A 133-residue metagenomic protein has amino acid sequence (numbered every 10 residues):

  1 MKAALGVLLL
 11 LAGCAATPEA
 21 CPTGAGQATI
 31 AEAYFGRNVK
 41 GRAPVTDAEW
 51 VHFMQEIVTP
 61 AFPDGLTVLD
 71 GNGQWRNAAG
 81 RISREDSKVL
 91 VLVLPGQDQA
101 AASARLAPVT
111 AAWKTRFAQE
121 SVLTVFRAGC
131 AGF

Functional and structural regions predicted by a protein language model:
M1-L5: Bacterial N-terminal signal peptides that target proteins for export
L10-G13: C-terminal motif of bacterial Sec signal peptides marking the signal peptidase cleavage site
A15-T17: Bacterial signal peptide processing site
A20-A28: Glycine-rich, aromatic-bearing surface loops/beta-hairpins
A28-D47, L90: Terminal, regulation- and interaction-focused segments at domain boundaries
E49-S87, V93-A100: Mature extracytoplasmic domains of secretory-pathway proteins
I82-F133: Helix-rich interaction surfaces within compact, conserved domain-sized segments that mediate assembly or partner
